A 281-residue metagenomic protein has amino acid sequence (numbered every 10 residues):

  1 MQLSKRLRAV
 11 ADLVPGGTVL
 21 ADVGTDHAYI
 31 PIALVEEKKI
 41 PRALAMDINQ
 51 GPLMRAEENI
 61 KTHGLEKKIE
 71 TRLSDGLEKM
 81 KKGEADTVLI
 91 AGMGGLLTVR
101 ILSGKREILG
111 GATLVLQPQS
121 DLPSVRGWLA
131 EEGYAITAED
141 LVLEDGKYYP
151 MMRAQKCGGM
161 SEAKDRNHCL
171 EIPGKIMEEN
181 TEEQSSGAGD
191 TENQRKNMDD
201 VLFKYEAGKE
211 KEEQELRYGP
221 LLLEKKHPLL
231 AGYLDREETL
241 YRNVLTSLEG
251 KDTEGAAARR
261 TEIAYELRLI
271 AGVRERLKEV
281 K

Functional and structural regions predicted by a protein language model:
M1-T18, I32: S-adenosyl-L-methionine
G17-D26: Conserved class I S-adenosyl-L-methionine
H27-K39: Conserved SAM-binding loop of SAM-dependent methyltransferases across substrates and taxa, primarily the Class I
R42-D47: Conserved SAM-binding motif I beta-strand of class I
N49-G51: Conserved SAM/SAH-binding beta-strand->alpha-helix loop
M54-G83: S-adenosyl-L-methionine
K105-K156: C-terminal substrate-binding/active-site "lid" region of AdoMet-derived donor-dependent transferases
C157-N180, D190, N197-V280: An accessory alpha-helical subdomain
